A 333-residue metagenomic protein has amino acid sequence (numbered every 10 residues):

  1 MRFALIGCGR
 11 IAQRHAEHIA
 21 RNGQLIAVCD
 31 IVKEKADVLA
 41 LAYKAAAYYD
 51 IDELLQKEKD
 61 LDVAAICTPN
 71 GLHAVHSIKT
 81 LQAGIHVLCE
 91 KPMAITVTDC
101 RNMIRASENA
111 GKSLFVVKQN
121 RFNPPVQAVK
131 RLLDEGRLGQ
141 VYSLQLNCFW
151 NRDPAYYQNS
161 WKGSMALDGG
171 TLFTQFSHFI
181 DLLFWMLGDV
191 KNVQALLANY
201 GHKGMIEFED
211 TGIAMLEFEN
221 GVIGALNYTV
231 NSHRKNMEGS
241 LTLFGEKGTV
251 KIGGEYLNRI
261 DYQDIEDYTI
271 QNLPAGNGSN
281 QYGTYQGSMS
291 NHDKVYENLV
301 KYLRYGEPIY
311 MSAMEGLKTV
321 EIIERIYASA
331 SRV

Functional and structural regions predicted by a protein language model:
M1-Y43: N-terminal Rossmann-like dinucleotide-binding module
H15, A45-A106: Beta-loop-alpha module in the N-terminal Rossmann-like domain of NAD(P)-dependent dehydrogenases, especially those
Y49, C89, L114-V116, L226 (+1 more regions): Hydrophobic residues in well-ordered beta-strands that form the structural core
E53, V63-I66, K112, E219 (+1 more regions): C-terminal helix-rich "cap/oligomerization" subdomain common to oxidoreductases
N102-Q119, G139-Q145: Rossmann-fold dehydrogenase core element
N120-M205, V333: Predominantly a Rossmann-like dinucleotide-binding segment in NAD(P)-dependent oxidoreductases
T174, I180-R259, D293-Y305: Contiguous beta-strand/loop segments that form the cofactor/metal-binding neighborhood of enzyme cores
G283-E297: Active-site loop of classical SDR/Rossmann-like NAD(P)-dependent oxidoreductases, centered on the catalytic Tyr-X3-Lys
